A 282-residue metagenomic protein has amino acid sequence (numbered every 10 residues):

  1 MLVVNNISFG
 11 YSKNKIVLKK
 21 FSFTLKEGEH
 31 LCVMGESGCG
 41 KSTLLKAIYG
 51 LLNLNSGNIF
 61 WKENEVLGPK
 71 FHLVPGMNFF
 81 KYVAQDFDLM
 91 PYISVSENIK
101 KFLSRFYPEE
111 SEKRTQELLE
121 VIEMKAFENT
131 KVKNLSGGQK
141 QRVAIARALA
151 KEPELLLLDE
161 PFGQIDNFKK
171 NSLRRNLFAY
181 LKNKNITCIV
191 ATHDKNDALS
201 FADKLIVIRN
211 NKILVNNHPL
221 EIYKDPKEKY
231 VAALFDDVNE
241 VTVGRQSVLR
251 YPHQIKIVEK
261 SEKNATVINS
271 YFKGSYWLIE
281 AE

Functional and structural regions predicted by a protein language model:
Y49: Helix-to-loop junction immediately C-terminal to a conserved catalytic motif
G57-G68: Conserved ABC transporter NBD signature motif
V66-K81, R105, I222: ABC ATPase NBD coupling module
E110-F127, A179, N185: Conserved ABC ATPase "signature" region
K131-L135, Q139-Q141: Conserved ABC ATPase signature
A150-E154: A short, proline-enriched helix->beta-strand linker immediately N-terminal to the Walker B motif in ABC-type P-loop
N210-N211: Conserved ABC ATPase "signature" C-loop
